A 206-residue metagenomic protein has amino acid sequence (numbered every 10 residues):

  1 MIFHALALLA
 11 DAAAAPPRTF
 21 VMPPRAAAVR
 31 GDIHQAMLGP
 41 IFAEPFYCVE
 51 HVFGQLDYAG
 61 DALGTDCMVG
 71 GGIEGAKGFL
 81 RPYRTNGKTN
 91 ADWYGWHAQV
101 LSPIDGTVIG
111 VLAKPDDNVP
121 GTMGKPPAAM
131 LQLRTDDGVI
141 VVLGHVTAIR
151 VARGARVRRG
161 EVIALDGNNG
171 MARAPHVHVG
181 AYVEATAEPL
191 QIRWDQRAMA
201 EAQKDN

Functional and structural regions predicted by a protein language model:
I2-A12: Sec-dependent N-terminal signal peptides
P16-M37, V49-G54, D61, P127 (+2 more regions): Acidic, glycine-rich catalytic/binding loops that coordinate metals and/or anionic ligands
I33, I41-E44, G60-G64, N86-G87 (+4 more regions): Extracytoplasmic
T65-Y83, T135: Short, positively charged
R84-N86, W93-G95, P103-T147: Zn2+-dependent peptidoglycan hydrolase active-site motif and core
N90, V111-K125, E161-V177: Flexible, gly/ser-rich surface segments that form the specificity/activation loops bordering the active-site cleft
Q99, D105-T107, R156, V162: Residue-level marker of beta-strand positions
